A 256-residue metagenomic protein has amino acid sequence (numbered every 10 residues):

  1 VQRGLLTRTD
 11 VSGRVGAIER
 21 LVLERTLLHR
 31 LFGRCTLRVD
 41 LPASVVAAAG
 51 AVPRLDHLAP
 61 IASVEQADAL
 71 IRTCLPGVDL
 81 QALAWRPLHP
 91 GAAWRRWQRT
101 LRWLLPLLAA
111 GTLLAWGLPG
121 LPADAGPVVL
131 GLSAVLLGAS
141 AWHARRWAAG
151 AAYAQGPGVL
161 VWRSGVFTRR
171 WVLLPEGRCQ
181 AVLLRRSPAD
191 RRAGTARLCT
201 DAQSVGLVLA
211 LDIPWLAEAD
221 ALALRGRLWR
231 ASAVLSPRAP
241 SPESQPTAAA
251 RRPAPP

Functional and structural regions predicted by a protein language model:
V1-P256: N-terminal basic, Ser/Thr-rich segments that initiate or prime the first beta/alpha elements at protein or domain
